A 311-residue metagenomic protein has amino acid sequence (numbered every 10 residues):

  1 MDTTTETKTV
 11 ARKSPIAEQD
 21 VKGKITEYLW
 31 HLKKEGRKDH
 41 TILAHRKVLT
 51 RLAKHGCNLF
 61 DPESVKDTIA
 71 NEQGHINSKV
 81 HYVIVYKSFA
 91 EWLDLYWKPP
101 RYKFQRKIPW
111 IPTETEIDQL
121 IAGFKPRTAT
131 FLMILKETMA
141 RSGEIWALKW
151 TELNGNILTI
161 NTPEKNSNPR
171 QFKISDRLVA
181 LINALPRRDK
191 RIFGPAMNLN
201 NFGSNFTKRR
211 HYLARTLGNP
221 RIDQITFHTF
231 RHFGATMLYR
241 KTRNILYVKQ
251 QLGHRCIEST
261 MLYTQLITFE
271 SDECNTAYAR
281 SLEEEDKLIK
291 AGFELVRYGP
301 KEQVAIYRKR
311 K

Functional and structural regions predicted by a protein language model:
M1-A11, I16-D20, K173-A180, Q250 (+1 more regions): DNA/chromatin major-groove-contacting recognition/catalytic segments
D2, V21-K98, I174, N201-F206: Non-catalytic DNA-binding core/recognition domains of DNA-processing enzymes
D67-I76, L93-Q119, P163, F269-E270: Flexible interdomain linker/hinge and immediately adjacent N-terminus of the catalytic tyrosine-recombinase domain
W110, E114-W146: Basic, Lys/Arg- and aromatic-enriched nucleic-acid-binding interface segment
E144-I145, I225-T226, A235-L238, R243-H254: Active-site-proximal segment of tyrosine recombinases
L153-G155, R243-F269: Short, polar N-cap/turn motifs at the start of nucleic acid-interacting alpha helices
N156-R188, T268: Basic, Lys/Arg-rich DNA-contacting stretches centered on the C-terminal catalytic core of tyrosine recombinase systems
S175-I222: Active-site/catalytic core of tyrosine-dependent DNA strand-transfer enzymes
